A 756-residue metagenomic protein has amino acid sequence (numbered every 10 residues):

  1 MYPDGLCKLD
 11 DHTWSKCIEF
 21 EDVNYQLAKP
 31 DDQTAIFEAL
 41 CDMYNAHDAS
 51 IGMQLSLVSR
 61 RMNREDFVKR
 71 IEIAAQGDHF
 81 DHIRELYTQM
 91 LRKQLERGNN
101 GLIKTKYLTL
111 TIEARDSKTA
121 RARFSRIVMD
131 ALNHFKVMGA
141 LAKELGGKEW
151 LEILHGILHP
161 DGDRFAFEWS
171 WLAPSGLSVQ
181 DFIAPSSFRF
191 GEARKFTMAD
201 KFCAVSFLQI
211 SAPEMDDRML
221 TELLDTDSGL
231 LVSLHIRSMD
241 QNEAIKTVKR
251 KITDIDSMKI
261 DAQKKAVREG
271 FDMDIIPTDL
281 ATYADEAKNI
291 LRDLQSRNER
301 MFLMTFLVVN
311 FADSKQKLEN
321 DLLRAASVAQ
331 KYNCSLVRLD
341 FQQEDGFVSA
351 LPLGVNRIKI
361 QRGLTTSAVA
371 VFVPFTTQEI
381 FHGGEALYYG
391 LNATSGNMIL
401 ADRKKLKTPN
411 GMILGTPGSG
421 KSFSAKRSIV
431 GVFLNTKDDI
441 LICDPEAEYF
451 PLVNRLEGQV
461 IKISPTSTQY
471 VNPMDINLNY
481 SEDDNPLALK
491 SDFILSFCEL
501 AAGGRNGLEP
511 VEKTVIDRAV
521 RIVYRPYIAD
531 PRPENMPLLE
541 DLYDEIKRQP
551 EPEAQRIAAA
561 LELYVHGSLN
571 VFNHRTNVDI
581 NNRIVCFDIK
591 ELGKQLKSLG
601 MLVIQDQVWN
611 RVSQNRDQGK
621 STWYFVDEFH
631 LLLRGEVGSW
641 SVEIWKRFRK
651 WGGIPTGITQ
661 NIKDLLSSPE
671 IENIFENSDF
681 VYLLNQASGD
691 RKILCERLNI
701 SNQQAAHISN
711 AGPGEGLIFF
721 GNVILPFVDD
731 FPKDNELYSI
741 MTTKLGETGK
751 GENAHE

Functional and structural regions predicted by a protein language model:
M1-T377: Extended, folded cores of ATP/NTP-driven motor/assembly subunits in large transport and secretion machines
V23, P30-A49, R60, L224 (+10 more regions): P-loop NTPase motor domains
I413: Hydrophobic anchor at the beta1->P-loop junction of P-loop NTPases
K421: Conserved lysine of the Walker
S424: Hydrophobic positions on the alpha1 helix immediately C-terminal to the Walker A/P-loop
G431-L441: Post-Walker A helix-loop "phosphate-sensing" segment adjacent to the P-loop in P-loop NTPases
E457-I461, E670-L683: A short helix-turn-beta junction within AAA+ P-loop NTPase domains corresponding to the substrate/partner-engaging
L698-A754: Conserved P-loop NTPase
